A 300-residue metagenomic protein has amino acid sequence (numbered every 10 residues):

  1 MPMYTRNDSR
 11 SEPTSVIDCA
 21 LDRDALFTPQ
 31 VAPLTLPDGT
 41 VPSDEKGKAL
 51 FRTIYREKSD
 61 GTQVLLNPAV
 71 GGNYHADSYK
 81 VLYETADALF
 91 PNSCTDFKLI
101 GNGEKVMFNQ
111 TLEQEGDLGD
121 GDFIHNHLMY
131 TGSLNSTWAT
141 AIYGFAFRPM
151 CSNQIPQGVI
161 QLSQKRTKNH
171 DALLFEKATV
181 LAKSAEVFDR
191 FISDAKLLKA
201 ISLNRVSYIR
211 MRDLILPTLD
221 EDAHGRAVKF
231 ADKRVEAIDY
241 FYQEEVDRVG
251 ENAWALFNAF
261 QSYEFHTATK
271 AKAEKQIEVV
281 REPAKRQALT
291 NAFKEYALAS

Functional and structural regions predicted by a protein language model:
M1-D38, E115-S300: Intrinsically disordered, low-complexity regions enriched in serine/threonine
M1-E84: Feature for intrinsically disordered/low-complexity regulatory segments and propeptides
I54, F108-Q110, Y130: Generic structural hydrophobic/aromatic packing signal, biased to beta-strands
S59, P91, G103, L134-T137: Short, solvent-exposed coil/turn segments at beta-strand boundaries
A69, M107-T111, A231: Long, C-terminal folded domains that constitute the functional core of proteins
Y79-N92, D96-I100: Structured, beta-strand-rich domain cores that present glycine/charged loop surfaces used to bind extended ligands
K80, E104-V106, I124: Residues at beta-strand starts and edge strands
T95-G116: Beta-rich nucleic-acid/ligand-interaction surfaces
